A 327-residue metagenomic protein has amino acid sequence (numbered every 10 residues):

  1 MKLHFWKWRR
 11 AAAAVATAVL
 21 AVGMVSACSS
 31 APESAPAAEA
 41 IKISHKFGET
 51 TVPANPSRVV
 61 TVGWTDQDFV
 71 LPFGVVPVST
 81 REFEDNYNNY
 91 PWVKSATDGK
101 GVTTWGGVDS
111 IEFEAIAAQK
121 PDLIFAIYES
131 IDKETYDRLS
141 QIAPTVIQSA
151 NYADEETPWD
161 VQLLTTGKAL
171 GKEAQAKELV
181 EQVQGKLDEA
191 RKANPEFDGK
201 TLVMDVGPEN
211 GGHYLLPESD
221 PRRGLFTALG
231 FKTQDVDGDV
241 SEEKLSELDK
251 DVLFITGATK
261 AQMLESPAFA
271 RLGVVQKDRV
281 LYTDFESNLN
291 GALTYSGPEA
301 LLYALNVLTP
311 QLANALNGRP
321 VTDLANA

Functional and structural regions predicted by a protein language model:
M1-S26: Sec-dependent bacterial lipoprotein signal peptides
M24-A38: Bacterial lipoprotein signal-peptidase II cleavage site
A35-L71, V75, E84-N86, V307-A327: Extracytoplasmic low-complexity, Pro/Thr/Ser/Ala/Gly-rich segments that lie immediately after a secretion/anchoring
R58-F73, A174-G230: Basic- and aromatic-lined ligand-binding clefts that recognize polyanionic substrates
R58-V60, D66-A115: A short, structured surface patch at a secondary-structure boundary
K120-A126, P144, L245, D249-L253: Proline-aspartate-enriched helix->loop->beta-strand connector
E134-P208, T294-A327: Extracytoplasmic substrate-binding proteins
V252-A327: Structured C-terminal subdomain patch of bacterial secreted/periplasmic proteins
